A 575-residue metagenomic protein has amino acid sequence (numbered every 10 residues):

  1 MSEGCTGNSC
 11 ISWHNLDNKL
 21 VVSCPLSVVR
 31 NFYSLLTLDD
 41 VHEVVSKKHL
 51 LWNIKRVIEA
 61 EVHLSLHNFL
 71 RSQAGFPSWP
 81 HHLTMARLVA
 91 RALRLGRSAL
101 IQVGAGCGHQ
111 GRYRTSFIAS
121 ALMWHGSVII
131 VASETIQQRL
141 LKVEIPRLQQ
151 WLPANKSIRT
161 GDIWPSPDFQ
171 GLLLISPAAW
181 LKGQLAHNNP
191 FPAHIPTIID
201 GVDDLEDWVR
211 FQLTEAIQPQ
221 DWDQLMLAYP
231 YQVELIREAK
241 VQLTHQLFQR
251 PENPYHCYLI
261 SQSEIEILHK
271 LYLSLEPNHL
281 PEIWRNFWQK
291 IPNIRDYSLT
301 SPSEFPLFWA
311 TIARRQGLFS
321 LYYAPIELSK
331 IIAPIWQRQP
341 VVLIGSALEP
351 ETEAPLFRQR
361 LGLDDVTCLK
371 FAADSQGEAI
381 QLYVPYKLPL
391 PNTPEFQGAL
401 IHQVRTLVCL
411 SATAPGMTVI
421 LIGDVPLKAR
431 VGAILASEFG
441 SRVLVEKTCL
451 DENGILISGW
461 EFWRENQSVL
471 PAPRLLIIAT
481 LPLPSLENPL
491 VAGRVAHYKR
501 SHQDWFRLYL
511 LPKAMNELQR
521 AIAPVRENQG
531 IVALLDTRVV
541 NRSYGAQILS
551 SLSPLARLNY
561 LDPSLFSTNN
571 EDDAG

Functional and structural regions predicted by a protein language model:
S2-C5, S9-W13, F32-T84, L88-G106 (+4 more regions): Conserved coupling segment at the C-terminus of the helicase ATP-binding
P25-S27: Short polybasic linear motifs
L100-Q150: Conserved Walker A/P-loop ATP-binding site and its immediately adjacent core in helicase/helicase-like ATPase domains
I130-V131, L173-S176, P196-I199, P340-G345 (+3 more regions): Structural recognition of the conserved hydrophobic beta-strand(s) that form the central parallel beta-sheet of P-loop
A132, Q149-D162, D365-L369, V419 (+2 more regions): Conserved RecA-like helicase motor-core motifs
Q138-L141, L181-G183, L205-W208, P350-E353 (+4 more regions): Switch/connector loops and helix/strand junctions flanking conserved nucleotide-binding motifs in nucleotide-processing
R159-P196, E206-V209, L456-Q467: Conserved RecA-like ASCE ATPase "motif II neighborhood" in helicase/translocase motors
L388-L390, E452-R542: Conserved RecA-like P-loop NTPase helicase motor core
